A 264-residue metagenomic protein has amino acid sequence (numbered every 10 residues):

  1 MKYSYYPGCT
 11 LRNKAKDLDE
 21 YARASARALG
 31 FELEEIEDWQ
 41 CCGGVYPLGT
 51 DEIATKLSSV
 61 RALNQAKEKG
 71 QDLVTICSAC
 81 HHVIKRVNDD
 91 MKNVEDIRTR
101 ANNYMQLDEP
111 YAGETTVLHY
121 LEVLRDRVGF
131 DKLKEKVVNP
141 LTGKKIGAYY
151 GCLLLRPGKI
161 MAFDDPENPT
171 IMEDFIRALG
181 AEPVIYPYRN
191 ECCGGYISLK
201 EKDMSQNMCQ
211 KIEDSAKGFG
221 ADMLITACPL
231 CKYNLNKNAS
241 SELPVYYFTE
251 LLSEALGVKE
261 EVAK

Functional and structural regions predicted by a protein language model:
M1-K264: Iron-sulfur cluster-binding electron-transfer modules in prokaryotic oxidoreductases
